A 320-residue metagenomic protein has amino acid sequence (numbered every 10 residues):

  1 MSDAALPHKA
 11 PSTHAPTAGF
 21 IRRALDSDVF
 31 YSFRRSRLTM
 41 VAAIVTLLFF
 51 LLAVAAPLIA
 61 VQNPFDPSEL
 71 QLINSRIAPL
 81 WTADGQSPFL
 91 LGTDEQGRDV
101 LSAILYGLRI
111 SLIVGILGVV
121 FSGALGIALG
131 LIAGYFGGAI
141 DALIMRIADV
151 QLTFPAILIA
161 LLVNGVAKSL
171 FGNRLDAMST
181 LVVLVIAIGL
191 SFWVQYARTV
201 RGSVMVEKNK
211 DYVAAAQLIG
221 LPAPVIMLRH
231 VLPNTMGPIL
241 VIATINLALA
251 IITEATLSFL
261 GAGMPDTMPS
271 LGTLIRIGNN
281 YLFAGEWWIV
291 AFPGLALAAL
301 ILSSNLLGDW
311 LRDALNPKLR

Functional and structural regions predicted by a protein language model:
M1-H8: N-terminal acidic, proline/glycine-rich, low-complexity intrinsically disordered segments
D3, H14-S68, I144-I147: N-terminal signal-anchor/first transmembrane alpha helix
P11-F30, Q86-L101, A133-G137, P224-L228 (+1 more regions): Short, membrane-interfacial amphipathic segments enriched in basic
T39, T46, T93, T244 (+1 more regions): Ser/Thr-centric signal marking residues that sit in or immediately flank functional binding/regulatory motifs
L48, V54-V61, P79, W193 (+2 more regions): Phosphate/oxyanion-binding loops and surfaces in catalytic or ligand/nucleic-acid-binding neighborhoods
L52-T93, L260-M268: Hydrophobic alpha-helical transmembrane segments of membrane transport/permease proteins and related membrane-embedded
Q96-R320: Alpha-helical transmembrane segments of integral membrane proteins, especially multi-pass inner/plasma-membrane
